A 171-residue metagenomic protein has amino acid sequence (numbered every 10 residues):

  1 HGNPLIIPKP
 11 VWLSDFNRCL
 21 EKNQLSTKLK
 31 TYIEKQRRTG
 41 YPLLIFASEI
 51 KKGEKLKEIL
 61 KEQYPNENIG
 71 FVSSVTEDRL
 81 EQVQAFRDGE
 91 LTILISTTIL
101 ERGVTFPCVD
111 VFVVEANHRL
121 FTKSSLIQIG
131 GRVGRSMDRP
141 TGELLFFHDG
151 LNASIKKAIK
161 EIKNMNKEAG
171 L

Functional and structural regions predicted by a protein language model:
H1-K35: Interdomain hinge/linker at the junction between the two RecA-like core domains of SF2 helicases
H1-N3, N17, G130-K163: Conserved segment of the helicase C-terminal RecA-like domain
K35-L60: Conserved strand-helix element at the start of the C-terminal RecA-like helicase core
Y41-P42, E90-I93: Loop/turn-to-beta-strand initiation segments
S48-K51, I69-Q82, I95-G103: Conserved helicase motor
K57, T76-L80, I93, T97 (+1 more regions): Amphipathic alpha-helical transducer elements in NTP-driven molecular machines
I93, E101-N117, I127, E143-F146: A short beta-strand element within the Helicase C-terminal
N164-L171: Non-catalytic, charged low-complexity extensions flanking SF2 helicase motor domains
